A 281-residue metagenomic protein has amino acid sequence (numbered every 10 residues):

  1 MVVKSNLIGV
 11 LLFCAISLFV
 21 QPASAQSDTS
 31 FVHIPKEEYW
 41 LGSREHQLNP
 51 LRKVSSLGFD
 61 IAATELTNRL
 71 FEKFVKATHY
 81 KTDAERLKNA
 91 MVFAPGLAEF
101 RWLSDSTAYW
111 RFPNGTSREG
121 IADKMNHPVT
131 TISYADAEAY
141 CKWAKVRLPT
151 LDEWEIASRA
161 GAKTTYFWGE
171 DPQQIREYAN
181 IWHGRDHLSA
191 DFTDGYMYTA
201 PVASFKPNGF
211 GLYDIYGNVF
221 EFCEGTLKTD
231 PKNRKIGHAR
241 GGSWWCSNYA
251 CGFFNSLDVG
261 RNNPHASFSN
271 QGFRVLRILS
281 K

Functional and structural regions predicted by a protein language model:
V2-S117, Y134-A135, N262, N270-K281: Short, compositionally biased
V32-I34, E38-W40, K81, M91-V92 (+2 more regions): Functional-site microenvironments in short loops/helix caps that host divalent-cation chemistry
